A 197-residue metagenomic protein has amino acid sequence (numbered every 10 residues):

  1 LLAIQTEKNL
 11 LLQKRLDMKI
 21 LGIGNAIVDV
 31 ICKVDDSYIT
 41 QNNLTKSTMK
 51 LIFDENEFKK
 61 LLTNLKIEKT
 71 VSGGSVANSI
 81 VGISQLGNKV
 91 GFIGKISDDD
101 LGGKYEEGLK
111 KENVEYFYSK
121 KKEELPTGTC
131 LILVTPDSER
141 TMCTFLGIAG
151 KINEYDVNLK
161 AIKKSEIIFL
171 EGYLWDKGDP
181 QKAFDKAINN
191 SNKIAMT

Functional and structural regions predicted by a protein language model:
T6-D17: Short, Lys/Arg-enriched N-terminal segments with co-localized hydrophobic residues within the first ~10-30 amino acids
R15-I93: Glycine-rich phosphate/adenosyl-contacting loop at the front of the ribokinase-like
M18, T127-T129: Change "...and in nucleic-acid phosphodiester-cleaving endonucleases..." to "...and in nucleic-acid processing enzymes
K19, K89, E115, K193-A195: Residues at the starts of beta-strands that form the adenosine-phosphate
I23-N25, K95-D98, K121, V134-P136 (+2 more regions): Cofactor-binding loop segments of dinucleotide-utilizing enzymes, especially the Rossmann-like FAD- and NAD(P)+-binding
E55-N56, L65-K66, V90-Y118: A glycine-rich beta-to-alpha transition motif near the start of alpha/beta enzyme domains, typified by
F117-K122, I132-G178: Conserved phosphate-binding/catalytic loop of the ribokinase/pfkB sugar-kinase fold
I167-T197: Conserved beta-alpha-beta core of the PfkB/ribokinase-like small-molecule kinase fold
